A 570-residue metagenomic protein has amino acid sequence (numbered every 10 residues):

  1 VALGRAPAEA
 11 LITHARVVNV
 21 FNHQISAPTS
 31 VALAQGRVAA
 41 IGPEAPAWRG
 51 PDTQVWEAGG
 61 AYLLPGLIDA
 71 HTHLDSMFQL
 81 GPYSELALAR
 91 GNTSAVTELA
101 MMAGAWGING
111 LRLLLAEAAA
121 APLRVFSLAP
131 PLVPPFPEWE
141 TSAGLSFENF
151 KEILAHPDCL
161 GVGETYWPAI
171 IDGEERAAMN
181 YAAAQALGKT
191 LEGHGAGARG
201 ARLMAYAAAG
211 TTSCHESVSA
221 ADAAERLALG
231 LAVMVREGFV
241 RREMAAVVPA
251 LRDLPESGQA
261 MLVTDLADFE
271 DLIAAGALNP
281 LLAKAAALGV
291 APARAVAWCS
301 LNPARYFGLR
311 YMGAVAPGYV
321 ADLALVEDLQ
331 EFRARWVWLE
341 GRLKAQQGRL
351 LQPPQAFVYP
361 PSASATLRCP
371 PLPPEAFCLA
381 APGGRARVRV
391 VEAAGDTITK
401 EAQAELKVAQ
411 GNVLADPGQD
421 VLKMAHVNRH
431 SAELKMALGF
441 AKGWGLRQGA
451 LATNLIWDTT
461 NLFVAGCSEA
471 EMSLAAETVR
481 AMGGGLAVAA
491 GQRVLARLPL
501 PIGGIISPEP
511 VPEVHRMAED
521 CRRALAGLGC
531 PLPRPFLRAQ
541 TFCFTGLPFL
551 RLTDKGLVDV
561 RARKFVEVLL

Functional and structural regions predicted by a protein language model:
V1-T29, L33-A39, E44, R90 (+2 more regions): Active-site microenvironment of metallo-dependent hydrolases
A6-P7, S84-G188, L495-P499: Divalent-metal coordination cores built from histidine and acidic residues
P43-E44, L99-M102, P130-P131, W167 (+6 more regions): Short, ordered loop/turn segments at secondary-structure junctions
E44-R49, T53-E117, A470: Metal-associated gating/positioning segment near the N- to mid-region
L64-A70, T97-A100, L128, G163-T165 (+3 more regions): Active-site neighborhood of phospho(di)ester-bond hydrolases with catalytic His/Asp-centered motifs
W106-G110, F136-S142, G173-A178, R202-Y206 (+9 more regions): Short acidic, glycine/serine/threonine-rich loops at helix termini
G144-G163, A169-V235, R242-L262, I273-A287 (+1 more regions): Histidine/acidic residue-rich metal-binding segments in metalloenzymes
